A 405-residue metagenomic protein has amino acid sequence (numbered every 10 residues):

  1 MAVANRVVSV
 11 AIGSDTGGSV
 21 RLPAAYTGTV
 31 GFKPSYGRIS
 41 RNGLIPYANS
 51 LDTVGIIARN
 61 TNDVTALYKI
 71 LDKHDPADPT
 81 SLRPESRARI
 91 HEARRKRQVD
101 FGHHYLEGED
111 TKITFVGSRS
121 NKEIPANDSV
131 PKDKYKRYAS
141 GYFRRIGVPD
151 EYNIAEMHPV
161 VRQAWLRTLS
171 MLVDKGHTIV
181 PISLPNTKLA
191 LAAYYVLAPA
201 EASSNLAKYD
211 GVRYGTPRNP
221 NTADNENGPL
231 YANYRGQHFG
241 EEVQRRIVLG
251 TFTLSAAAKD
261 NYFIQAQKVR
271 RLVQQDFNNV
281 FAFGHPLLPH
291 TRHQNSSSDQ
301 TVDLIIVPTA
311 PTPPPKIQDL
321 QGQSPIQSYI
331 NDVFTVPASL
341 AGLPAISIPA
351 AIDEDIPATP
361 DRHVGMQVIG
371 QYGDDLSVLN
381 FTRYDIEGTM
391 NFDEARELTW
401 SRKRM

Functional and structural regions predicted by a protein language model:
M1-L71, A341-P349, H363-G365: Short glycine/serine-rich loop segments
S14-V20, A24-Y26, Y152, V212 (+2 more regions): Acidic, glycine-rich active-site loops and adjacent beta-strand->loop/helix elements that engage anionic groups
D15, Q98, E123, P217-N225: Core of folded catalytic or high-affinity ligand/protein-binding domains in predominantly eukaryotic proteins
V20-R21, I90, Y105, E156 (+2 more regions): Glycine/Thr-rich phosphate-binding loops of Rossmann-like dinucleotide-binding domains
R21-Y26, L44, H158-V160, L191-Y194 (+2 more regions): Short acidic, glycine/serine/threonine-rich loops at helix termini
K33-Q163, P229-N233, N391-K403: A short helix-breaking turn/cap at a secondary-structure junction
V161-T178: Short helix-loop-beta junction
L166, T178-I179, S183, L189-L191 (+2 more regions): Glycine-rich, small-residue loops and helix-cap segments that act as flexible hinges at active-site edges
